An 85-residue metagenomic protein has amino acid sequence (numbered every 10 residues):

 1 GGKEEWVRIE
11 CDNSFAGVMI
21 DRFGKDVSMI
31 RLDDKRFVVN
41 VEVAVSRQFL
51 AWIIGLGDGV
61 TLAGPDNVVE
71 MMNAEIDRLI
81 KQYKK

Functional and structural regions predicted by a protein language model:
G1-K85: Polybasic (Lys/Arg-rich)
